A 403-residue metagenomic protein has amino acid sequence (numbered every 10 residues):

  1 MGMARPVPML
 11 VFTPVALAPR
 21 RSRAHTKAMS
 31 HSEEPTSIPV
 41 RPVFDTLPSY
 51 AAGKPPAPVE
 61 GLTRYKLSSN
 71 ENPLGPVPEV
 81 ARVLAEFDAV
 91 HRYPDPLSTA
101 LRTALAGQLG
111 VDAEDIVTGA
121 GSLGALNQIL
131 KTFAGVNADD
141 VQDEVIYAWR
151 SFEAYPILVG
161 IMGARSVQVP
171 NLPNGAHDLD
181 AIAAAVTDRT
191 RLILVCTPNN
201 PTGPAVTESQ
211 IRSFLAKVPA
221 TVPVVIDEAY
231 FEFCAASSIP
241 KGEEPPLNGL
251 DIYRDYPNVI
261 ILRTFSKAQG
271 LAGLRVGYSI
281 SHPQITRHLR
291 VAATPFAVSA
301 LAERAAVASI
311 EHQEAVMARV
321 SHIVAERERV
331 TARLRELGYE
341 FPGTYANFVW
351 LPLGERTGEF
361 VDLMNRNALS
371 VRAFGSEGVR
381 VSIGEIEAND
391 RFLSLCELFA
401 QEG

Functional and structural regions predicted by a protein language model:
M1-A28: N-terminal amphipathic/basic-hydrophobic helices that include classical n-h-c signal peptides and signal-anchor
R20-K27, S209, D362-G403: PLP-dependent enzyme catalytic core of the Aspartate aminotransferase-like
S30-R92, G107: N-terminal "arm"/small-domain region of PLP-dependent enzymes with the aminotransferase-like
S98-E144, M162: Phosphate-binding glycine-rich loop
T132-V195: PLP-dependent aminotransferase-like
G160, H177-D188, P201-V224, E228-A268: Active-site pre-lysine segment of PLP-dependent enzymes
P173, I323-V324, E328, A332-N367 (+1 more regions): Conserved PLP-binding catalytic core of the aspartate aminotransferase-like
N258-R335, Y339-P342: PLP-dependent aminotransferase class I/II
